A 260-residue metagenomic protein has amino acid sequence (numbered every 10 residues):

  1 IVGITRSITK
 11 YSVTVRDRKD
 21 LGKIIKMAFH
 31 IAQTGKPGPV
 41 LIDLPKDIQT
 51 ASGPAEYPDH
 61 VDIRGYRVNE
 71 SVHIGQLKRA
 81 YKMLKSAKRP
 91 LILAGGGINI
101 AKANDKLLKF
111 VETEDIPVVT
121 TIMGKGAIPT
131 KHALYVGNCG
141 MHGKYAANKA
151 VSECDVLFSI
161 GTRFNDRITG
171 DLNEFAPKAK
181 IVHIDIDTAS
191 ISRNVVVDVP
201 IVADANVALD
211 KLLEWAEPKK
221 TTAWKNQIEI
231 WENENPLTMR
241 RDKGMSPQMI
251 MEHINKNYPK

Functional and structural regions predicted by a protein language model:
I1-T34, E153, A208: Conserved thiamine diphosphate
I4-K10, S52-G65, A127-T130, Q227-T238: Gly-rich Lys/Arg/Thr-decorated short loops/hinges at beta-loop-alpha junctions or inter-strand turns that position
K19, A55, K178-K260: Phosphate/pyrophosphate-binding active-site segments
I31-S86: Conformationally flexible catalytic loops at phosphate/diphosphate-handling active centers
D43, D115-I122, V182-D185: Short internal beta-strands
L44-T50, G96-I98, T188: Glycine-rich beta-alpha junction loops
V72-H73, R79-L157, K256-K260: Anionic-ligand anchoring segments at beta-strand to alpha-helix junctions in alpha/beta enzyme folds, i.e., glycine
G140-S190: Phosphate/diphosphate-binding loops
